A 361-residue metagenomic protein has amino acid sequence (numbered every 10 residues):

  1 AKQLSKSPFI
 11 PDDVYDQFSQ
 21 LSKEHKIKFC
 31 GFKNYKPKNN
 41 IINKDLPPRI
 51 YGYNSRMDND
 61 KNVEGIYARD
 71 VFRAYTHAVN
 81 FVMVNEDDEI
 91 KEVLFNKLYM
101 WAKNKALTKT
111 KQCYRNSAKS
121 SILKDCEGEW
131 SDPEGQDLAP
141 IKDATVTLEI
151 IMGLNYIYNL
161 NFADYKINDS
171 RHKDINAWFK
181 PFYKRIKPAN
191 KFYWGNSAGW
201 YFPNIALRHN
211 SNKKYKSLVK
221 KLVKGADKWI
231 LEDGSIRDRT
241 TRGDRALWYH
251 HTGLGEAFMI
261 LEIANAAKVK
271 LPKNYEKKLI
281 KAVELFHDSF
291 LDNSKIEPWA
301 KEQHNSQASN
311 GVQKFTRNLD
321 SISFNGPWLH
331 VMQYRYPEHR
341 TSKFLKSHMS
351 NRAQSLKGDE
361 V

Functional and structural regions predicted by a protein language model:
A1-K191, W200, K220-V223, D227 (+2 more regions): Extracellular glycan-targeting catalytic surfaces
N80, I205-H209: Residue-level signature for tetratricopeptide repeat
D137, F182-F192, N204-I205, E232-L247: Active-site-adjacent structural elements in folded domains
A163, R208-N212: Flexible helix-coil junctions and inter-repeat linker/turn elements that act as hinges within alpha-solenoid scaffolds
G195, H250-G253, L279: Active-site-proximal structural scaffolding
S197-A206: Hydrophobic, aromatic-enriched interface-forming segments
Y201, K213-K214: Active-site core of glycosidic bond-cleaving carbohydrate-active enzymes
S217-I230, R245-A267: Active-site-proximal binding-pocket segments
